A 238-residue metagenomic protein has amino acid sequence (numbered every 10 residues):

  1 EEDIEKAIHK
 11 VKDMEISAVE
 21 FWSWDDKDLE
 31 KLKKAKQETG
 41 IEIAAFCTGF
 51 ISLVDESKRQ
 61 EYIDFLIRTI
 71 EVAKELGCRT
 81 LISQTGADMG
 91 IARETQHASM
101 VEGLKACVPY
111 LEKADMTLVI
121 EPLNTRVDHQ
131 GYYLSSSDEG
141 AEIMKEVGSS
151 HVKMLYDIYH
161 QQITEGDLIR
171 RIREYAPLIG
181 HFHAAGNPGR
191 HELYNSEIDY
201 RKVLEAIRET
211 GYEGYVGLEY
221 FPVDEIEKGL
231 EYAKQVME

Functional and structural regions predicted by a protein language model:
E1-E15, G77-R79, L134-Y156, H160-E238: Histidine-acidic metal/acid-base catalytic patches
E1-E75, K105, K145, S149-H151 (+3 more regions): N-terminal pre-domain/capping segments
E20, A45-C47, I82, V119 (+2 more regions): Conserved beta-strand positions in the central sheet of alpha/beta enzyme cores
E20-T39, T85-A92, V127-D128, P188-H191: Glycine-rich, proline-tolerant flexible connector loops at the mouths of alpha/beta enzymes
S23-D25, G49-S52, A87-M89, P122-R126 (+3 more regions): Active-site-proximal loop/turn and secondary-structure-junction residues that shape catalytic pockets, frequently
I41, E71, P122-N124, H183 (+2 more regions): Homeobox/homeodomain signature
S52-K153, I163: Active-site acidic/histidine proton-transfer and metal-coordination neighborhood in alpha/beta enzyme cores
